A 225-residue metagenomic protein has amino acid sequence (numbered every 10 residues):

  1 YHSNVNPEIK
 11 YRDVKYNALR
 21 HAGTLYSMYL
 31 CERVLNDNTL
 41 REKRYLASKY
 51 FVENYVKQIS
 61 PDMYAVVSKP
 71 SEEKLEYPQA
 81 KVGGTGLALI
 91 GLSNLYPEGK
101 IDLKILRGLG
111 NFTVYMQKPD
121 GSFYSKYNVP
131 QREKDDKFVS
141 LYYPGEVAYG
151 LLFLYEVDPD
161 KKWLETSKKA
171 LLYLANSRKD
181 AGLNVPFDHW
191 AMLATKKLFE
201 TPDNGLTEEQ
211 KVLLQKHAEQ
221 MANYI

Functional and structural regions predicted by a protein language model:
Y1-I225: Glycan-recognition and catalytic cores of secretory/periplasmic carbohydrate-active enzymes
